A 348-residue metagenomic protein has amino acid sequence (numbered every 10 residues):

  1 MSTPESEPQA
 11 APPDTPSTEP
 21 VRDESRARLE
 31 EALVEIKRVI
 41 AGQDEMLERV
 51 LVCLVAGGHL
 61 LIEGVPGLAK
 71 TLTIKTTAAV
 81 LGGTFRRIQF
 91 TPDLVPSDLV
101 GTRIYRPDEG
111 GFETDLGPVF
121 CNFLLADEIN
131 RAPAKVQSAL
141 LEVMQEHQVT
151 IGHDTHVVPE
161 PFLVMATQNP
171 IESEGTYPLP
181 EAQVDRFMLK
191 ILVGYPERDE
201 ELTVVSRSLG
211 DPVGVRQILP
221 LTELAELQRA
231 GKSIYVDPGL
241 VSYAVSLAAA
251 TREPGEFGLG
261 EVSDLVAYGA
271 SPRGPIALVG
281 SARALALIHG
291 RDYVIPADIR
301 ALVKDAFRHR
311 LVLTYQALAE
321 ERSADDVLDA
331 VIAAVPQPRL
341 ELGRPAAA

Functional and structural regions predicted by a protein language model:
S2-T15, E19-R22, E256-A348: C-terminal engagement/docking regions of AAA+ P-loop ATPases
T18-R26, V39-I40, T176, K190-E261 (+4 more regions): Conserved C-terminal "switch" segment of AAA+ ATPases
R22-L68: Pre-Walker A (pre-P-loop) alpha-helix and adjacent loop at the N terminus of AAA/AAA+ ATPase modules, a conserved
R49-V52, Y105-L125, D154: Conserved alpha-helical scaffold flanking the Walker A/P-loop in AAA+ ATPase domains
L54-T91: Walker A/P-loop
G64, D127-E128, A139: Walker B catalytic acidic pair
V65, L99, T167: P-loop (Walker A) phosphate-binding loop of NTP-binding proteins
R106-G111, E128, A132-V136, M144-I234 (+1 more regions): Canonical AAA+ ATPase core
